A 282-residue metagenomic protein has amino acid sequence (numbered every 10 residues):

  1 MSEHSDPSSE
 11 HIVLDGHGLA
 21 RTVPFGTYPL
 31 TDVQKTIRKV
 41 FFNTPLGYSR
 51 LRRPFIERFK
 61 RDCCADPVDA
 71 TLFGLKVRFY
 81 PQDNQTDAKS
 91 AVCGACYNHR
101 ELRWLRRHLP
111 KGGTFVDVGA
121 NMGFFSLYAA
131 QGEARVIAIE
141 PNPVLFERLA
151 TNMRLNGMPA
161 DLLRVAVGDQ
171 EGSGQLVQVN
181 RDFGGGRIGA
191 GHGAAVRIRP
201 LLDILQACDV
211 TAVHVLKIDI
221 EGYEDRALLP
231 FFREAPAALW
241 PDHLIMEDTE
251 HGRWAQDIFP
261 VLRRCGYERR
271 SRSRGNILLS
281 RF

Functional and structural regions predicted by a protein language model:
S2-I139, E147-N152, M158, Q206-V210 (+3 more regions): S-adenosyl-L-methionine
C93-V116, D161-L162, S173-Q175, D182-A238 (+2 more regions): Short internal loop-to-helix segment that lines adenine-nucleotide cofactor pockets
N121, N142, Y223: Conserved glycine-rich SAM-binding loop
E133, M153, F231-A235: Active-site catalytic pocket residues across diverse enzymes, especially alpha/beta-hydrolases
E140-P141, A166: Conserved acidic E/D residue at the C-terminus of a beta-strand in Rossmann-like folds
N152-N156, L162-R164, N180: S-adenosylmethionine/decaboxylated-SAM
R154, D169-E171: Nucleotide-sugar donor-binding/catalytic module of glycosyltransferases that assemble extracellular/cell-envelope
W240-D248: Conserved beta-strand signature within the Rossmann-like core of class I S-adenosyl-L-methionine
